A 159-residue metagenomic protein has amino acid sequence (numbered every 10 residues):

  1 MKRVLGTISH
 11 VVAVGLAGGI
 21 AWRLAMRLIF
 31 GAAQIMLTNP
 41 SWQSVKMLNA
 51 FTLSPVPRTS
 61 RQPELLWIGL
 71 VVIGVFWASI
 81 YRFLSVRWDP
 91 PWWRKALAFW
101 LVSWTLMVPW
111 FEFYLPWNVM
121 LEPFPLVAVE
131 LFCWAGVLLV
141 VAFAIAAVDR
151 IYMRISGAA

Functional and structural regions predicted by a protein language model:
M1-A159: Juxtamembrane/disordered regions of integral membrane proteins
